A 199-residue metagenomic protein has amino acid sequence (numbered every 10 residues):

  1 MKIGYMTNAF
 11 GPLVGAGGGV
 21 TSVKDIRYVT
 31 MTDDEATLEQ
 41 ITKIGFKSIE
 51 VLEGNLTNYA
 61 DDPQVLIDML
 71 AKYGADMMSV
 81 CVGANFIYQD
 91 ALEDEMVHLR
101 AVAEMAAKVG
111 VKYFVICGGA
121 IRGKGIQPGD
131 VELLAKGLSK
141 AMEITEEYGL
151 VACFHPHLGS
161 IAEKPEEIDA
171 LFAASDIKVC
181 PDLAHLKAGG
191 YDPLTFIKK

Functional and structural regions predicted by a protein language model:
M1-V109, S139, E146, L150 (+1 more regions): N-terminal pre-domain/capping segments
A9-G11, E53-N55, G83-F86, G118-R122 (+2 more regions): Active-site-proximal loop/turn and secondary-structure-junction residues that shape catalytic pockets, frequently
L13, G17-T32, G125, P165 (+2 more regions): Gly/Pro-rich active-site loop or hairpin
D25, G54, D90, G129 (+2 more regions): Conserved short-loop catalytic and cofactor-binding motifs
S48-I49, S139-K199: Acidic/histidine-rich catalytic cores of soluble enzymes
D62-D68, L92-R100, Q127-L138, P165-E166 (+1 more regions): Charged helix-capping and loop-helix junction motifs
A106-P128, V151-H157: Active-site groove signature of glycoside hydrolases
